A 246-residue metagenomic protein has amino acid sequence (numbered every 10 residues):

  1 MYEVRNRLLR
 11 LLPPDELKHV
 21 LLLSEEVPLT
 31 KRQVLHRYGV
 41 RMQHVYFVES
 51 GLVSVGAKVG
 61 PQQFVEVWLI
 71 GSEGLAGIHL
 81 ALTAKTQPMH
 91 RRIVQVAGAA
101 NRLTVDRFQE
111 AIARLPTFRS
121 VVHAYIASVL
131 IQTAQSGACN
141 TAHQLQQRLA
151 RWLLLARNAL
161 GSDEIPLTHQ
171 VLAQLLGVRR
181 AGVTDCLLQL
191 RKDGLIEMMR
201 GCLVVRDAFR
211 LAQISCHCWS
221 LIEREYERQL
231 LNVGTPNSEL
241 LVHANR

Functional and structural regions predicted by a protein language model:
M1-T30, L75, L80-L82: Cyclic nucleotide-binding regulatory module and flanking cytosolic helices
L12, V48, I70-G71, Q95 (+3 more regions): A conserved hydrophobic position in a structured secondary element of the catalytic/binding core that shapes
E25-L29, L35-Y38, A156: Small beta-barrel nucleic-acid-binding modules, principally OB-folds
Q33-V96: Cyclic nucleotide-binding regulatory domains
W68-A127, I131, Q135: Cyclic-nucleotide recognition modules
Q95-A97, I112-R179: Polybasic "coupling" helices that flank or enter modular domains
L154-R246: Phosphate-/nucleic-acid-contacting segments
